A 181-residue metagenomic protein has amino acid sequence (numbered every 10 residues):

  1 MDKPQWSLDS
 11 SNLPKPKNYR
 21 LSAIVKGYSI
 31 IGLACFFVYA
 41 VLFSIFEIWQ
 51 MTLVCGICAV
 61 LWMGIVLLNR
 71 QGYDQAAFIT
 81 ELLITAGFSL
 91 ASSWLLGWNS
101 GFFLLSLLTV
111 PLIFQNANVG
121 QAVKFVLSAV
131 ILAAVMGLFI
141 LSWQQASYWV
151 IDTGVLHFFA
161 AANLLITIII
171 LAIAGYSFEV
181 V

Functional and structural regions predicted by a protein language model:
M1-Y19: Short, Lys/Arg-rich, polar N-terminal cytosolic tail immediately upstream of the first transmembrane signal-anchor
K15-V25, N118: Membrane interfacial helix-start motif at the N-side
S22-W98, L105-I113, S128-A134: Hydrophobic transmembrane alpha-helices and their membrane-interface boundaries in multi-pass, membrane-anchored
T52-C58, L156-I168: Alpha-helical transmembrane segments of polytopic membrane proteins
M63-L67, G137-F139, A172-Y176: Membrane-embedded alpha-helical segments of multi-pass transporters/permeases
Q115-L141, L156-A160: The cytoplasmic-loop to transmembrane-helix boundary for the fourth helix
Q144-V155: Membrane-interface helix termini and inter-helical loops of multi-pass transporters
L165-V181: Juxtamembrane or sensor-core-proximal signal-transducing alpha helices that couple sensory domains to cytosolic
